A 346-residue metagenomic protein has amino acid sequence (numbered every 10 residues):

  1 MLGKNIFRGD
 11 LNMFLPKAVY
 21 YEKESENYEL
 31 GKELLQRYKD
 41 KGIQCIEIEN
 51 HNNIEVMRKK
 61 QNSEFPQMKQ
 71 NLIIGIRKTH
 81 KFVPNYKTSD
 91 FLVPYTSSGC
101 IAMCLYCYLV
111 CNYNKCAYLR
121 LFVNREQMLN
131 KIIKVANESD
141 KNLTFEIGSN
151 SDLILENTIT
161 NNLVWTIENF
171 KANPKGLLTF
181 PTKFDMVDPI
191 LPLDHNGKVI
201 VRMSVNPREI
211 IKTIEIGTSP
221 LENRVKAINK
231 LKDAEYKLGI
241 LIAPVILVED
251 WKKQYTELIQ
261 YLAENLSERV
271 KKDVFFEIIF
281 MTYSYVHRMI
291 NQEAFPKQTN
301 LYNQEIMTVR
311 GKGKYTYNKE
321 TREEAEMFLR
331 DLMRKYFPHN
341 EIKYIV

Functional and structural regions predicted by a protein language model:
M1-D90: Flexible, acidic/Gly-rich N-terminal and inter-domain linker regions that tether and position cofactor-handling modules
L2-G31, A263-V346: Auxiliary Fe-S-binding modules of radical SAM enzymes
P66, I73-T88, L105-R202: Conserved Radical SAM active-site core
Y95-C104: Cysteine-centered iron-sulfur cluster-binding motifs in ferredoxin-type domains/subunits of redox enzymes
K131-E138, P189-D194, L221-A234, L329: Structured alpha-helical segments in the cores of large, soluble enzyme domains
N142-E146, L177-T179, K198-R202, K237-L241 (+2 more regions): Structural preference for beta-strand elements that scaffold enzyme active sites
S151-I154, D185-D188, V199-T218, P244-E249 (+2 more regions): Conserved radical SAM core fold
R224-H287, Y336-F337: Conserved C-terminal portion of the radical SAM core fold that forms the substrate/S-adenosylmethionine-binding
